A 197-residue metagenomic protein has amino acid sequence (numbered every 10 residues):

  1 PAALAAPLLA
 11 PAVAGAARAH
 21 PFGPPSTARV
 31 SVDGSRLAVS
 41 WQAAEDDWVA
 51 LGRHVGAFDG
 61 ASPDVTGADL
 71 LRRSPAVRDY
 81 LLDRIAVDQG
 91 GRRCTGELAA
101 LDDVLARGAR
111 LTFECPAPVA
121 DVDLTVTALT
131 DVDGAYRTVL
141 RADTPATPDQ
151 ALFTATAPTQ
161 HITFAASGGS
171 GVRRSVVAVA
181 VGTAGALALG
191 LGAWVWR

Functional and structural regions predicted by a protein language model:
P1-R18, P24: Hydrophobic secretory-pathway targeting helix
L4, W196-R197: Classical N-terminal targeting signals for secretion and organelle import
R18-G185, L189-W196: N-terminal soluble domains immediately following signal/targeting peptides that reside in extracytoplasmic
